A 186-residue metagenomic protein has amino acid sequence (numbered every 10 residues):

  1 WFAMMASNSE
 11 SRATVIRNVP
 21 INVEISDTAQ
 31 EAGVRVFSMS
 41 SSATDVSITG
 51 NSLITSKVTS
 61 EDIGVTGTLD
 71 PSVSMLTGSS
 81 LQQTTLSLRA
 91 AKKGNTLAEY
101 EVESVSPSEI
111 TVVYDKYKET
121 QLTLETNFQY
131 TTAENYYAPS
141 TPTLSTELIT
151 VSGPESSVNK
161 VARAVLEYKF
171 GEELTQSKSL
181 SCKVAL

Functional and structural regions predicted by a protein language model:
W1-L186: Interfacial loop/beta elements and low-complexity acidic/Ser/Thr-rich segments of macromolecular assembly/processing
